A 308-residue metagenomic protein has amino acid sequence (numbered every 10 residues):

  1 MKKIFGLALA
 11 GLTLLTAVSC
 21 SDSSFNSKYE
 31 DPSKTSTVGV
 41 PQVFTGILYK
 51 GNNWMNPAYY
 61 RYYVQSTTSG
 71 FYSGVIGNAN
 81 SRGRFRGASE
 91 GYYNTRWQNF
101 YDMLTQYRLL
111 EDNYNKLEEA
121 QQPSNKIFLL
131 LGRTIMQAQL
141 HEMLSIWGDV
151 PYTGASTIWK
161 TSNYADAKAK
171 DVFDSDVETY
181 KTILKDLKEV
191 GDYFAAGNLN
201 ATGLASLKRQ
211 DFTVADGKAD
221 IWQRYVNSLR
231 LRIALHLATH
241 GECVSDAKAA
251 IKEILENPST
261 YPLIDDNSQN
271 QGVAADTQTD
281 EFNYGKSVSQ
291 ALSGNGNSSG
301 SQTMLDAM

Functional and structural regions predicted by a protein language model:
M1-A8: Bacterial N-terminal signal peptides that target proteins for export
L9, K28, S33, M55 (+3 more regions): Residues in flexible loops and secondary-structure boundaries
L15-A17: Bacterial Sec-type N-terminal signal peptides, specifically the leucine/valine-rich hydrophobic h-region
C20-F71, G77-A79, R84-R86, G91 (+2 more regions): Membrane-proximal, proline-rich intrinsically disordered regions
V38-G39, V75-I135, Q139-M308: Structured, solvent-exposed acidic/aromatic patches
